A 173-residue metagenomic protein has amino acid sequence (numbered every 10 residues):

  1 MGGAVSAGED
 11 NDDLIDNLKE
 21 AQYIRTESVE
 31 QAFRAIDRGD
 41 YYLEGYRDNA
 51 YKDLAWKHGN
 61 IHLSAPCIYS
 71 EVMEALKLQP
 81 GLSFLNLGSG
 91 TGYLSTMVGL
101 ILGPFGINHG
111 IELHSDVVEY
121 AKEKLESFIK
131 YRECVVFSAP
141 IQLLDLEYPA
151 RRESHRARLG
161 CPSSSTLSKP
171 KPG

Functional and structural regions predicted by a protein language model:
M1-P104, V117-S127: Class I SAM-dependent transferase core
K77-G173: Conserved nucleotide-cofactor-binding alpha/beta core module
